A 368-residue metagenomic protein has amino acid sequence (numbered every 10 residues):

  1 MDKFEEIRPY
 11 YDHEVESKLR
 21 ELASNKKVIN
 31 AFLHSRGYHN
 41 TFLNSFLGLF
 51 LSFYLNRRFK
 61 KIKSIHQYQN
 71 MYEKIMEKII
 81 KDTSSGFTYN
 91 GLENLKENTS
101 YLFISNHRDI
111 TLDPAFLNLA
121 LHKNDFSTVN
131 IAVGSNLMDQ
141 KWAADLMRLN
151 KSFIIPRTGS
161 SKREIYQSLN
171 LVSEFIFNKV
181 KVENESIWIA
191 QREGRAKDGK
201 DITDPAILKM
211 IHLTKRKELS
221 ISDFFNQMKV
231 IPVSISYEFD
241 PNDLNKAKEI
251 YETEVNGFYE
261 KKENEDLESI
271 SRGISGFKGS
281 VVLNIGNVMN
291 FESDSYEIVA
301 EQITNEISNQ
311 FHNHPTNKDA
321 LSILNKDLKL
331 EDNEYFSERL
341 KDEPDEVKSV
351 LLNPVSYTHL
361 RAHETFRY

Functional and structural regions predicted by a protein language model:
M1-E21: Non-catalytic accessory regions outside enzyme or core folds
E21-Y89: Low-complexity, highly charged intrinsically disordered N-terminal segments that act as targeting/localization
Y72-M289: Soluble catalytic domains of membrane acyltransferases
L146, I207, I211, V299-H314: Short amphipathic C-terminal alpha-helix that caps PH/PH-like domains
E292-V299: Short, charged, surface-exposed loops that flank catalytic or proteolytic processing sites
N309-D345: C-terminal structured domain segments
T358-T365: Conserved small/polar residues in nucleotide/adenosyl-binding loops
